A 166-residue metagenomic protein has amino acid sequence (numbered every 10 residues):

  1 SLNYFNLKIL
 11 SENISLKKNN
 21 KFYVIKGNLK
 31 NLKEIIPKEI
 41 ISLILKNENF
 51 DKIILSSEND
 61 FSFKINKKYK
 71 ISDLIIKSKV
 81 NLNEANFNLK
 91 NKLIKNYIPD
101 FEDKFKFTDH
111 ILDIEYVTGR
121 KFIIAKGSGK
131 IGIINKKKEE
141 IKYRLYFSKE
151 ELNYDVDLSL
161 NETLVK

Functional and structural regions predicted by a protein language model:
S1-K166: Membrane-proximal interfacial segments on either side of biological membranes
